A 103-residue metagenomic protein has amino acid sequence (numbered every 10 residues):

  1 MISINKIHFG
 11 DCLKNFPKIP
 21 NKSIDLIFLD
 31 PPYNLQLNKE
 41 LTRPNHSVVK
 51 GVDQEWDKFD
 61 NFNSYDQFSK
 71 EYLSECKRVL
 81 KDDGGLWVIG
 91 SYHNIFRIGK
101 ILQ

Functional and structural regions predicted by a protein language model:
M1-Q103: S-adenosyl-L-methionine-dependent nucleic acid methyltransferase catalytic domains
